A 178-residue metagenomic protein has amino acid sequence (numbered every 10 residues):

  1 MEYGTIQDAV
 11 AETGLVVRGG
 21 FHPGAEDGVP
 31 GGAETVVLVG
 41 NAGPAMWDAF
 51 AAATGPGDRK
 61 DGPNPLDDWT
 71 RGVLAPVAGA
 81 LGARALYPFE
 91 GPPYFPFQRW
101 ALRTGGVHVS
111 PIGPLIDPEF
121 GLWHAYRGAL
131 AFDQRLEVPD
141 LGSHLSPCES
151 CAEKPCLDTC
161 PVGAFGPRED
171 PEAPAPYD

Functional and structural regions predicted by a protein language model:
M1-D178: Non-ligating segments of multi-cofactor redox enzymes
